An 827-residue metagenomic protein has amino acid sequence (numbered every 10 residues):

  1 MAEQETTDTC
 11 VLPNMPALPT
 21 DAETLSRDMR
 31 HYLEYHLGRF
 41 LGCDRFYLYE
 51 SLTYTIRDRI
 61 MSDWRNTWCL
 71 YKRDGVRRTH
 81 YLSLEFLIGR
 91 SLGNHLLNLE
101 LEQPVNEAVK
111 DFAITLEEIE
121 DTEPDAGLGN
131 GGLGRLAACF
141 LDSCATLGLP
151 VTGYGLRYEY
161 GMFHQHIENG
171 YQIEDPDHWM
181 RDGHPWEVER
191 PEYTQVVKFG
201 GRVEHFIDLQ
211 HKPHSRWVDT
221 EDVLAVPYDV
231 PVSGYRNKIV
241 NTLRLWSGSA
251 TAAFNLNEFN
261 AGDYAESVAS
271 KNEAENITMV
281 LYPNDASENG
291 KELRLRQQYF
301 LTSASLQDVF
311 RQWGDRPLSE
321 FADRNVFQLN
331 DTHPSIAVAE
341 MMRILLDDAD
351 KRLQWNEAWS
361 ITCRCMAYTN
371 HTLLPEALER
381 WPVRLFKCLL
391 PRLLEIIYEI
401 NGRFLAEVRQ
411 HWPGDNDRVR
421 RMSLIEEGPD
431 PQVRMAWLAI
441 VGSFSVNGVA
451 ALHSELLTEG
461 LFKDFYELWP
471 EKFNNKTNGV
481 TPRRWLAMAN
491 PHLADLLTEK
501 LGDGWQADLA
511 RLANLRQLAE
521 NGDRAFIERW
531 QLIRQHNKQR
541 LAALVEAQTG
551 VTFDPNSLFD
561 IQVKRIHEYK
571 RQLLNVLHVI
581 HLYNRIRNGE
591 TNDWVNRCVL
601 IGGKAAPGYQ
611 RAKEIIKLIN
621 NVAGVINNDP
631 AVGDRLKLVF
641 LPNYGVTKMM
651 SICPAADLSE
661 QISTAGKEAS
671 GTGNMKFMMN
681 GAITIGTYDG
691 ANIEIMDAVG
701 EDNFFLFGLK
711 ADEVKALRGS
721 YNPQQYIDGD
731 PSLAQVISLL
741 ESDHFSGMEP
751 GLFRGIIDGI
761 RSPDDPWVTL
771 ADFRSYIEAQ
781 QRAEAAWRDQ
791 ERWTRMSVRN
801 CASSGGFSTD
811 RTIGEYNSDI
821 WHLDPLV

Functional and structural regions predicted by a protein language model:
A2-V827: A conserved ligand/cofactor-binding region detector
